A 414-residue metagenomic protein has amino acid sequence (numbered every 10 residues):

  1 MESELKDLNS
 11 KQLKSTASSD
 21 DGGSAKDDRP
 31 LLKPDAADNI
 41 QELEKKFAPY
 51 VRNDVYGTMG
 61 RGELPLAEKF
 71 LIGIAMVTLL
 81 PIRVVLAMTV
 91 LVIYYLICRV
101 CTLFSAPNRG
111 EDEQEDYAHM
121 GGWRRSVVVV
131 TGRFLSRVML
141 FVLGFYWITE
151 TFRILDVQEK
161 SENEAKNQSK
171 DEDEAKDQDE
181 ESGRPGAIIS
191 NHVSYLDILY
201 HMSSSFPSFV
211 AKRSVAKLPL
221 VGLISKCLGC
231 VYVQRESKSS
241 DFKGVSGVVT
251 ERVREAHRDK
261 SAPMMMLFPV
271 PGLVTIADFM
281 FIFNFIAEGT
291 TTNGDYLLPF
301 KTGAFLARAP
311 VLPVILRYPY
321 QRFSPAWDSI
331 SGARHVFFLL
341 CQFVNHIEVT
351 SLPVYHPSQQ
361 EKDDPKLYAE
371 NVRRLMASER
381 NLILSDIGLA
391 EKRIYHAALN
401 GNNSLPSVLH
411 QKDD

Functional and structural regions predicted by a protein language model:
M1-L66, L375-N381, S385: Extended, low-complexity, polar regulatory segments
L31, A36-V55, D112-G121, K160-A175 (+3 more regions): Non-transmembrane, juxtamembrane loop and terminal tail segments of multi-pass eukaryotic membrane proteins
M59-Y94: Membrane-interface recognition of transmembrane alpha-helix starts, especially the cytoplasmic loop-to-helix transition
V85, M139, G186-H201, F209-V210 (+8 more regions): Structural signal for hydrophobic/aromatic residues that build the beta-strand cores of folded beta-sheet domains
Y95, R99-W147, E180-S240: Catalytic core of membrane glycerolipid acyltransferases/transacylases, capturing the structured, soluble-facing
R137-G186, G247-R252, V408: A short, well-structured juxtamembrane/interface segment
P219-L228, A262-M264, V270-I282, G289-L367 (+2 more regions): A cross-family acyltransferase "interaction/gating" segment
V249, Y368-E379: Short amphipathic C-terminal alpha-helix that caps PH/PH-like domains
